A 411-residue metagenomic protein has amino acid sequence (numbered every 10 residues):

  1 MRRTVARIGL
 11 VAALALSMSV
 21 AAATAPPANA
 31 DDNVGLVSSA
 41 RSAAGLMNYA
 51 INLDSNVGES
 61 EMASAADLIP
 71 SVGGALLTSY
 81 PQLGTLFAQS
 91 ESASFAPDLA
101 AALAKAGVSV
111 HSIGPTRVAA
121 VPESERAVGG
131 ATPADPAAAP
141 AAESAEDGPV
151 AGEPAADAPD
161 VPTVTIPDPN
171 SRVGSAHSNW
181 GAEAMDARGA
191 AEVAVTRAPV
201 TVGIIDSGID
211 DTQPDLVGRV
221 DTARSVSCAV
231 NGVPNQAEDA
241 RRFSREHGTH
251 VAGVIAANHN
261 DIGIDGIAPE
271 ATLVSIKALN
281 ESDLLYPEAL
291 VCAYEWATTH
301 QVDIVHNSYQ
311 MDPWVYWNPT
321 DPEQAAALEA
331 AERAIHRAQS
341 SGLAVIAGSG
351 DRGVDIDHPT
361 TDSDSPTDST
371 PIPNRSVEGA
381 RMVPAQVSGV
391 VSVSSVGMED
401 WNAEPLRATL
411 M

Functional and structural regions predicted by a protein language model:
M1-A30: Secretory targeting and sorting signals
S19-A43, D261: C-terminal region of N-terminal signal peptides and the immediate post-cleavage residues of exported proteins
D32-S39, S55, A63-A176, M398-D400: Autoinhibitory propeptides
A43-S55: Short glycine-/aliphatic-rich beta-strand segments at the starts of folded cytosolic domains
V108-S109, A198-T201, P269-V274, T299-V305 (+2 more regions): Loop/turn elements at helix/coil->beta-strand transitions in domains of secreted/extracellular proteins
A158-E270, C292-A326, P359: Active-site core segment of subtilase-fold serine proteases
A278-V383: Substrate-binding/access-modulating region of protease and related hydrolase catalytic domains
S369-M411: Extracellular S/T/G-rich loop segment that most often corresponds to the catalytic His/Ser-adjacent loop
